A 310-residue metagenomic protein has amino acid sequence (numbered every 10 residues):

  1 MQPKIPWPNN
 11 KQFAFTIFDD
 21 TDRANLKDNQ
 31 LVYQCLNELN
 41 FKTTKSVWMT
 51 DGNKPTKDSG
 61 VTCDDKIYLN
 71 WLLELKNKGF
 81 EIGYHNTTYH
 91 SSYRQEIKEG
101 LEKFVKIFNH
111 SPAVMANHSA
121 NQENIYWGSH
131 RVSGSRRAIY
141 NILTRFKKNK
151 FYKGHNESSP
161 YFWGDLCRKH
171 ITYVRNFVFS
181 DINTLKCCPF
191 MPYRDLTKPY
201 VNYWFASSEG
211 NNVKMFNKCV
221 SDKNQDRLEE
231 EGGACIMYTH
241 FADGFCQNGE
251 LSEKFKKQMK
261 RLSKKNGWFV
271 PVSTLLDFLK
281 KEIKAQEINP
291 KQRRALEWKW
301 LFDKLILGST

Functional and structural regions predicted by a protein language model:
M1-V201, K214-Y238, G244-T310: Catalytic alpha-helical scaffold of carbohydrate-active enzymes acting on polysaccharides/glycoconjugates
W204-A206: A solvent-exposed, charged loop/short amphipathic helix patch at secondary-structure junctions
E209-N212: Propeptides and adjacent flexible N-terminal/non-core segments of secreted, proteolytically processed extracellular
